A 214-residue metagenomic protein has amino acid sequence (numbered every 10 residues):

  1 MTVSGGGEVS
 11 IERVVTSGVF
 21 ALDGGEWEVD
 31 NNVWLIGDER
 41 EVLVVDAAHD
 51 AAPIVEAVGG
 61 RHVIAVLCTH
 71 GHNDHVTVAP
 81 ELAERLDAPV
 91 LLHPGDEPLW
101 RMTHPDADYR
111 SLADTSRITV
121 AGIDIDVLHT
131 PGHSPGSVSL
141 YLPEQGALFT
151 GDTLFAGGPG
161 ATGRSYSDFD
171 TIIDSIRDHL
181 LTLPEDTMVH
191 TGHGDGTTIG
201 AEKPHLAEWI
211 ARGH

Functional and structural regions predicted by a protein language model:
V3-S4, V14, I36, T115-V120: Short acidic-hydrophobic surface loop/beta-edge motif
G7-R61, S139-G151: Conserved beta-strand hairpin/beta-sheet module of binuclear metal-dependent hydrolase folds, prominently
V19, G95-E97, L154-F155: Short, acidic/turn-prone active-site loops that include or flank metal/cofactor- and phosphate-binding residues
G24-E26, Y109, H129-P131: Short Gly/Pro-enriched turn/cap motifs at secondary-structure boundaries
E28-V29, V42, H49-D124, P204-R212: Active-site HxH/HxHxD metal-binding segment of metal-dependent hydrolases
I36, T69, T130: Conserved S/T- and glycine-rich ATP-binding loop of Class I adenylate-forming
V42, H129, P135-H214: Metallo-beta-lactamase
